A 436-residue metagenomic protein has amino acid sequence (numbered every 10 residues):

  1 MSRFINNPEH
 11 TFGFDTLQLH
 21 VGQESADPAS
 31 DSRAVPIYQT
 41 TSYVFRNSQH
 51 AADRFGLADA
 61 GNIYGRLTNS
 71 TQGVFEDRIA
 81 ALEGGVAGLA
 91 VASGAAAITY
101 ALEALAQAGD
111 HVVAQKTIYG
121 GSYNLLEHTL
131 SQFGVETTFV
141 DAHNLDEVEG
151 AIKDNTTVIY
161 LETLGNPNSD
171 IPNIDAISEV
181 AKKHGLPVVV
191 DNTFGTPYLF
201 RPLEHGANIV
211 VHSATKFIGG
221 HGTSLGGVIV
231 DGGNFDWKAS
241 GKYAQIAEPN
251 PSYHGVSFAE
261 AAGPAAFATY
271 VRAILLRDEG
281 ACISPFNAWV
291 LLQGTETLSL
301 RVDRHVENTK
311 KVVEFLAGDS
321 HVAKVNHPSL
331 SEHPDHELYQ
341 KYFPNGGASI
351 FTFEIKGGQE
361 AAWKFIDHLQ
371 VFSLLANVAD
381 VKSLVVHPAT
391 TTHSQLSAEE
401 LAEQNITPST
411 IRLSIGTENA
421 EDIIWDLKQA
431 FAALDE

Functional and structural regions predicted by a protein language model:
S2-N69, D77-R78, I411: N-terminal "arm"/small-domain region of PLP-dependent enzymes with the aminotransferase-like
S2-R3, V86, E127, E136 (+4 more regions): PLP-dependent enzyme catalytic core of the Aspartate aminotransferase-like
R3-H10, G22, A26, L89-G318: Conserved PLP-enzyme active-site core in the AAT-like
N47-T99, G121-H128: Conserved N-terminal alpha-helix of the aminotransferase class I/II PLP-enzyme fold
A60, V86, N287, L291 (+3 more regions): Short amphipathic alpha-helical segments
L164, T193-G195, L330, K356 (+1 more regions): Active-site beta-loop-alpha junctions enriched in small/polar residues
G280, V302, K310, E314-A317 (+2 more regions): Conserved C-terminal alpha-helix-loop-beta "cap" of PLP-dependent enzymes that closes/shapes the active-site mouth
